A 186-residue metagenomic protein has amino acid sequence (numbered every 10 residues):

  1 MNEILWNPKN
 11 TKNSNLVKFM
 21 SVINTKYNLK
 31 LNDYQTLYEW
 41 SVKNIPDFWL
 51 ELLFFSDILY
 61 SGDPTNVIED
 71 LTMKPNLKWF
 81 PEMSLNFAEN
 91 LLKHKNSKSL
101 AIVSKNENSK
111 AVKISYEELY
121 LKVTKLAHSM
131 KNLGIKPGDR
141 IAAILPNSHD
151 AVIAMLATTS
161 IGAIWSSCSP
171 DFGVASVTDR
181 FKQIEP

Functional and structural regions predicted by a protein language model:
M1-I68, T72-P75: N-terminal amphipathic, basic-rich helices that act as targeting or association modules
T25-L29, A88-S115: AMP-dependent adenylate-forming
Q35-W40, I102-L156, G173-T178: Conserved AMP-binding/adenylate-forming core of the ANL superfamily
V42, L50-P64, P81-V103: A short N-terminal helical cap/helix-turn-helix that marks the beginning of AMP-binding/adenylate-forming
I45, L52, A88-L91, V123-L126 (+1 more regions): Structural preference for long, well-ordered alpha-helical segments in enzyme cores
L92, L119, P170: Conserved hydrophobic/aromatic pocket- or pore-lining residues that grip, position, or stack substrates in active sites
L156-P186: Structural core segment of the AMP-binding/adenylate-forming
